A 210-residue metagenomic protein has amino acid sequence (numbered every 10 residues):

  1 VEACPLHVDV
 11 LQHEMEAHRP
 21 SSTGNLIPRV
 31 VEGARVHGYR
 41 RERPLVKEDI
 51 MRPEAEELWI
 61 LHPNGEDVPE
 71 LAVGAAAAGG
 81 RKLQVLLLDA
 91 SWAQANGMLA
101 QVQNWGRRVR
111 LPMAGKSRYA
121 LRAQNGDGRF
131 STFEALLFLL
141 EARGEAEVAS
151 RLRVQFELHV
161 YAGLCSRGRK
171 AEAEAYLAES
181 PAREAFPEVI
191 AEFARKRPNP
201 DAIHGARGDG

Functional and structural regions predicted by a protein language model:
V1-H7: Cys/His-rich short segments
H7-A17, E57-H62: Short hydrophobic beta-strand segments
D9, R35-H37, V109: General small-molecule cofactor/ligand-binding pocket signal
M15-E16, R41, G65-E66, L111-S117: Short, acidic/turn-prone active-site loops that include or flank metal/cofactor- and phosphate-binding residues
S21, L45-E48, S117-A123: Short, charged, surface-exposed secondary-structure boundary motifs
S21-R29: Histidine-anchored nucleotide/phosphate-binding helix
P28-Q101: S-adenosyl-L-methionine/SAH cofactor-binding core of RNA-modifying enzymes
Q84, W92-D209: C-terminal folded domains that constitute the principal catalytic or ligand-binding module of multi-domain proteins
